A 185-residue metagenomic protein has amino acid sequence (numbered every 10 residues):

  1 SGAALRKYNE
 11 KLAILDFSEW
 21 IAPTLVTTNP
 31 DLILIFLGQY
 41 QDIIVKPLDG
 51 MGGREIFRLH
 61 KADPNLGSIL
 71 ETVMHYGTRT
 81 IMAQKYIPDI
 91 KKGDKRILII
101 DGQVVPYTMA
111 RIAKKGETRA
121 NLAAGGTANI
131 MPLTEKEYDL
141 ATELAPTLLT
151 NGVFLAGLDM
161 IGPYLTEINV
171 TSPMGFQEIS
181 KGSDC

Functional and structural regions predicted by a protein language model:
S1, V26, I44-K46, M82 (+1 more regions): A structural signal for short, well-ordered beta-strand segments and their strand-loop junctions that often border
S1-L32: Conserved N-proximal alpha/beta basic substrate-recognition cap immediately N-terminal to, or forming the N-lobe
G2-R6, R111-A113, I161-Y164: Short glycine-enriched loops at secondary-structure junctions
Y8-K11, I56, E117, I168: Short, charged, surface-exposed secondary-structure boundary motifs
I14-E19, I43, A62-D63: Short, hinge-like loop/turn segments at secondary-structure boundaries
P30-D31, G38-D42, L48-L140: Phosphate-binding site of ATP-dependent enzymes
K115-G116, N129-C185: ATP-dependent carboxylate activation and anion-phosphoryl transfer catalytic cores that bind Mg-ATP to form
